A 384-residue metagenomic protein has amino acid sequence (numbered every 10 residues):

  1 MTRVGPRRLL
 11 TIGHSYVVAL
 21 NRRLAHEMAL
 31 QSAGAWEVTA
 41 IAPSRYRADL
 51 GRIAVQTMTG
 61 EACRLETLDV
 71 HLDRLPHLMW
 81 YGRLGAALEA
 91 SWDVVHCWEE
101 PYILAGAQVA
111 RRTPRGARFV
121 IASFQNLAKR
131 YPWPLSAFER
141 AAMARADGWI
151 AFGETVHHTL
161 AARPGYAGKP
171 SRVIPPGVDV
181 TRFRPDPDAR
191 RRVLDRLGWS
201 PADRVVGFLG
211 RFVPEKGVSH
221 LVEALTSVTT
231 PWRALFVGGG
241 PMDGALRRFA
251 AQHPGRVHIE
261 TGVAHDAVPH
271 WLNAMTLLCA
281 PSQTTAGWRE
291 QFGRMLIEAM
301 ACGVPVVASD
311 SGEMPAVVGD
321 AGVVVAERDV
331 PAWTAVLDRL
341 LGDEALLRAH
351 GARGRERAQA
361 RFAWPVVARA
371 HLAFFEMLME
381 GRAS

Functional and structural regions predicted by a protein language model:
M1-E66, A90-W92, R115-A117, T226: N-terminal subdomain of nucleotide-sugar transferases
L10, W199-K216, V222-L225, L235: Conserved donor-binding/catalytic core segment of Leloir-type glycosyltransferases
H14-V17, P101-L104, A117-P134, G148 (+1 more regions): A short, histidine- and acid-enriched strand-loop-helix "catalytic/donor-clamping" loop that lines the nucleotide-sugar
A42, A128, S136, R140-R190 (+2 more regions): Donor nucleotide-sugar binding/catalytic pocket of nucleotide-sugar-dependent glycosyltransferases
D195, A245, R339, L346-R361 (+2 more regions): A short, well-ordered alpha-helix in the C-terminal region of glycosyltransferases
G244-P269, L277: Nucleotide-activated donor-binding/catalytic signature segment of Leloir-type glycosyltransferases, i.e., the conserved
N273-R289, V304: Acidic donor-binding loop of glycosyltransferase active sites
A308-D310, D320-P331, R339-E344: Conserved acidic donor-binding segment of nucleotide-sugar-dependent glycosyltransferases
